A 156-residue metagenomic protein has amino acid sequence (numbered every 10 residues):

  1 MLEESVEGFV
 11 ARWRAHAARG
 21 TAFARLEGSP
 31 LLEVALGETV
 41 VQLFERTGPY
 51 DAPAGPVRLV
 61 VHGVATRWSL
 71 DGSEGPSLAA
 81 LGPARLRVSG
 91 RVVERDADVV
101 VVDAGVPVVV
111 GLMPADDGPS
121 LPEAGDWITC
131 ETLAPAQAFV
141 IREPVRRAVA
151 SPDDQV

Functional and structural regions predicted by a protein language model:
M1-E27, L78-D98, I128-C130, V156: Structural detector for short beta-strands of small beta-barrel domains
E27-G75, L81: Acidic (E/D-rich), amphipathic helical modules within compact regulatory domains
L31-E33, R58-V60, S89, V101 (+1 more regions): Beta-strand secondary-structure signal
T39-Q42, R67-S69, V108-G111, Q137-V140: Short loop/beta submotifs within extracellular cysteine-rich repeat domains
E45, V61, D103-A104, L112 (+1 more regions): Residue-level recognition of conserved beta-strand positions in structured domain cores
G63-A65, V92, A136: Beta-strand elements of well-folded, non-transmembrane domains
R67-P122: Short, solvent-exposed interaction modules
V109-V156: Mixed-charge, glycine-accented linear interaction segment located at domain edges/termini
